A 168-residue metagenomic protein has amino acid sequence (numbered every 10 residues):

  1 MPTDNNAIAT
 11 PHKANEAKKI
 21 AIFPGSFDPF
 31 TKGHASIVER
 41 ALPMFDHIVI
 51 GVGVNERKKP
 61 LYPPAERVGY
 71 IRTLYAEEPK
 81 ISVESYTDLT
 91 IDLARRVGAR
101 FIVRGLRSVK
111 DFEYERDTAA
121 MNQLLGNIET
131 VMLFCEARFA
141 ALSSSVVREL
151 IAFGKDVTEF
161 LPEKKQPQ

Functional and structural regions predicted by a protein language model:
P2-Q168: Nucleotidyltransferase catalytic core that binds NTPs
